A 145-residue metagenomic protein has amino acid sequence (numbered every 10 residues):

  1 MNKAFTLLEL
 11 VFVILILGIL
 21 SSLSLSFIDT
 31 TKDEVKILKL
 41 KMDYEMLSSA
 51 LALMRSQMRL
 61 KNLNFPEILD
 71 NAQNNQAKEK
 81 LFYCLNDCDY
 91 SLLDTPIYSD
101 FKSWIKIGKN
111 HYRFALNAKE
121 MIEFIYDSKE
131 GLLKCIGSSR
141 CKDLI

Functional and structural regions predicted by a protein language model:
M1-K32: N-terminal single-pass transmembrane signal-anchor helix
D33-Y44: Membrane-proximal amphipathic alpha-helices that sit immediately adjacent to an N-terminal transmembrane/signal-anchor
L51-C88: Short, glycine/small-hydrophobic-rich surface segments
Q76, C88-D100, C141-I145: Extracellular/mature segments of secreted proteins
F101-I107, E123-Y126: Short, exposed beta-strand/loop patches in secreted or surface proteins that constitute
K106-F114: Short, hydrophobic/aromatic-rich segments at coil-to-beta transitions
R113-I145: Short, surface-exposed interaction loops/tails
